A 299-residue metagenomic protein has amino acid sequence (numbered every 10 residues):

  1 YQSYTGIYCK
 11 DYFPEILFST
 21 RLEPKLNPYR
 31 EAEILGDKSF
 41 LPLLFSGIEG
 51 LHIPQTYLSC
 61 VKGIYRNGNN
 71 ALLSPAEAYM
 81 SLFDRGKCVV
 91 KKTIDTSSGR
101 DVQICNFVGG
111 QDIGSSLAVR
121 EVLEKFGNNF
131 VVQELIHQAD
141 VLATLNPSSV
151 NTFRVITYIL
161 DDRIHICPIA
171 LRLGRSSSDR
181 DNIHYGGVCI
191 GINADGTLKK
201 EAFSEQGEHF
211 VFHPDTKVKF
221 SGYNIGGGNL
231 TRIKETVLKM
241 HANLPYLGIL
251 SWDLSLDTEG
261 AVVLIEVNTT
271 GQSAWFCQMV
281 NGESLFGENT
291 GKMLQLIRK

Functional and structural regions predicted by a protein language model:
Y4-D37, E49-G63: A short, GP-enriched loop/loop-strand-helix hinge that lies immediately N-terminal to, or at the N-terminal rim
I34-F153: Active-site nucleotide/adenylate-binding loops and adjacent lid/helix of ATP-dependent enzymes
V61-K62, N106-V108, I159-R163, A194-D195 (+1 more regions): Short acidic-glycine loop/turn motifs at beta-strand connectors
K62-G63, I94-S97, H137-Q138, D162 (+3 more regions): Short, solvent-exposed loop/turn segments at secondary-structure junctions
C88, H165-C167, V263-I265: Protein kinase-like catalytic core scaffold
L117, N146, V150-E235: ATP-dependent carboxylate/phosphate-activation module, predominantly the ATP-grasp catalytic core and closely related
H209-L247, L256-K299: C-terminal active-site "lid" helix and adjoining low-complexity regulatory extension at the edge of ATP-using catalytic
